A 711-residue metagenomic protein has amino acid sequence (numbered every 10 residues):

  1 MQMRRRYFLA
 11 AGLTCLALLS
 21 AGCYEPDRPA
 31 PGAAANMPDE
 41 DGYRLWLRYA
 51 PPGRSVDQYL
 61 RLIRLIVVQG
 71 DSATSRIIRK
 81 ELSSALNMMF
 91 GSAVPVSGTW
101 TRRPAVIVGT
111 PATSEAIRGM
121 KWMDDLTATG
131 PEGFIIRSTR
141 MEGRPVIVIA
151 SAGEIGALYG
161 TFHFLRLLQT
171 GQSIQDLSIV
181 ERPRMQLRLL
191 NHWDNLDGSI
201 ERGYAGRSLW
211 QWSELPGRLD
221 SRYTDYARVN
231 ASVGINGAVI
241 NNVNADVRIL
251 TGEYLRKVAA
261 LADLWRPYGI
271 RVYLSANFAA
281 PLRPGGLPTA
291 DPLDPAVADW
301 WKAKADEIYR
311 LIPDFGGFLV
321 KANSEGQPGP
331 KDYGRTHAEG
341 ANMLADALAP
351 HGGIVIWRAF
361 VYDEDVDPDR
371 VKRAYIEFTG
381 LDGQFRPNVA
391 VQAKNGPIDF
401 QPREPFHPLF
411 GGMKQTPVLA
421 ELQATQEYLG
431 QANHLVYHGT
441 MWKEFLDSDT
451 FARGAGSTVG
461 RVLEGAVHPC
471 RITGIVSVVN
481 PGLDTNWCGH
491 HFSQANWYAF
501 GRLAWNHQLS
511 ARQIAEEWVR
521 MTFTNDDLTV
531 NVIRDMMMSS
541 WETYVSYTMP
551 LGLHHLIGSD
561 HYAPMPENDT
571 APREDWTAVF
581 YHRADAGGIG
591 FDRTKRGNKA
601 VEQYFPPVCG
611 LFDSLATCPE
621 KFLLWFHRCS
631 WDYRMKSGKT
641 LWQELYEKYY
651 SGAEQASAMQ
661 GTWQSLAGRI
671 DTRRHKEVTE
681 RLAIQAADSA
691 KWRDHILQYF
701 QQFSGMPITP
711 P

Functional and structural regions predicted by a protein language model:
M3, C23-E142, Q175: Acidic, contiguous N-terminal accessory segments
R5-L9: N-terminal export leaders
A11-L19: Bacterial N-terminal signal peptides
D57-S72, S208, N241-N244, F622 (+1 more regions): Acidic/histidine-rich, surface-exposed loop or edge segments in extracytoplasmic proteins
V67-S72, I107-T113, A150-A152, D194 (+3 more regions): Structural motif
D71-E81, A85, K121-K302, D306-L319 (+1 more regions): Feature activates predominantly on carbohydrate-active enzymes
E214, G252, A260, G286-E516 (+1 more regions): Catalytic-core regions of glycoside hydrolase
G456-P711: Catalytic domains of carbohydrate-active enzymes that cleave complex glycans
